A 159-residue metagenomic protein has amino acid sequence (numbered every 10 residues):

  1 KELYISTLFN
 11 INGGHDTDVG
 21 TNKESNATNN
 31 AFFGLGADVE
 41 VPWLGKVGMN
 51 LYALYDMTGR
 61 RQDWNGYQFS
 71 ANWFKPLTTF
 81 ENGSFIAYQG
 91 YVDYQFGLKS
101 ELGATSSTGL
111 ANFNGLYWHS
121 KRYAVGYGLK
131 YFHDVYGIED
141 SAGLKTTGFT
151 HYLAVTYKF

Functional and structural regions predicted by a protein language model:
K1, N12-G14, G36-K46, F74-F80 (+2 more regions): Structural signature of outer-membrane beta-barrel channels/translocons
K1-V39: Hydrophobic/aromatic-rich structural module bridging two neighboring secondary-structure elements via a short loop
I5-F9, V47-L51, Y88-G90, V125-Y127 (+1 more regions): Membrane-embedded beta-strand positions of outer-membrane beta-barrel proteins
T7-F9, N29-A31, Y131-Y136, L144 (+1 more regions): Feature for soluble, non-membrane regions of globular proteins
D16, K23, A37-V39, F69 (+3 more regions): Polar low-complexity intrinsically disordered regions enriched in Ser/Thr and small residues
E24-K75: Hydrophobic, well-structured mid-protein blocks that either form specific transmembrane helices
L54-D140, L144-K145, T156-F159: Outer-membrane beta-barrel transmembrane domain signature
